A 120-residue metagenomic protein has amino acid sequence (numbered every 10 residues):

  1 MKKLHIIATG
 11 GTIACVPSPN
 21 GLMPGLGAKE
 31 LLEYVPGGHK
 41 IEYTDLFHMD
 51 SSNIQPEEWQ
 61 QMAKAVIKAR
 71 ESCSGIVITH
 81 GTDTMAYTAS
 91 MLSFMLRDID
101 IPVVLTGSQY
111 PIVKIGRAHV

Functional and structural regions predicted by a protein language model:
M1-R117: Active-site histidine-anchored catalytic micro-motif
